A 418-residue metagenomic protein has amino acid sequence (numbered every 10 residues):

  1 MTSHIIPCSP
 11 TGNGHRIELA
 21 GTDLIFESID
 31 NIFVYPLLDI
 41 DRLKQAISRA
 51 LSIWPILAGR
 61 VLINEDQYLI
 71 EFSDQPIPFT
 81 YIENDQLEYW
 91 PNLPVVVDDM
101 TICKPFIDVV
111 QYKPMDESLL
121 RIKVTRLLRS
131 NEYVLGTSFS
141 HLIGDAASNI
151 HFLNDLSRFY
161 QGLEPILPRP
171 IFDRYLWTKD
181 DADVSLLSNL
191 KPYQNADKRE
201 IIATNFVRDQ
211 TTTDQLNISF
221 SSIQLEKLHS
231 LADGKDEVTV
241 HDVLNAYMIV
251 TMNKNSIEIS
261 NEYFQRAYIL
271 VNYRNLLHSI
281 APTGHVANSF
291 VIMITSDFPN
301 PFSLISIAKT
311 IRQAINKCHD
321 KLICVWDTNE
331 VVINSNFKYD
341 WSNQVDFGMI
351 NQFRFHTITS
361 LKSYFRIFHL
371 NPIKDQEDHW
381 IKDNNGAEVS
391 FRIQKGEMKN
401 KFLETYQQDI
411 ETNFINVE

Functional and structural regions predicted by a protein language model:
M1-Y68, T211-E418: Acyl-CoA-dependent O-acyltransferases
S48-L142, A146, Q161: Acyl-thioester-dependent condensation/acyltransferase catalytic cores
L57-T101, P165-Q194, I259-F290: Small-residue-rich loop/turn and linker elements
V95-D99, N149-D155, A314: Cytochrome P450 heme-thiolate monooxygenase catalytic domain
D145, F152-L163, D173-Y175: Long, hydrophobic, well-ordered secondary-structure blocks that form the structural core and pocket-lining surfaces
A147-D155, V243-M248: Short amphipathic alpha-helical face segments that pack within enzyme cores and frequently flank/anchor catalytic
Q161-I166, M398-K399: Short, charged low-complexity linker/loop segments at the C-terminal edge of domains
T178-D236: Flexible, P/S/T/G-rich "lid" or insertion loops adjacent to the active sites of thioester-utilizing
